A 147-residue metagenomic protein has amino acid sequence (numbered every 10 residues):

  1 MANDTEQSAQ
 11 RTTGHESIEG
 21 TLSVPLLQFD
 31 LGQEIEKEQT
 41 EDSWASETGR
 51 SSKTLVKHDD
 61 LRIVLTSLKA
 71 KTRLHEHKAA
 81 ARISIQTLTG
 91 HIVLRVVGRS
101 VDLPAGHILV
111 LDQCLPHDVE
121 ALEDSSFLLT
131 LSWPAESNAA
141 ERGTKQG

Functional and structural regions predicted by a protein language model:
M1-D60, T144-G147: A short, N-terminal "cap"/entry segment at the start of jelly-roll beta-barrel domains of the cupin/DSBH fold
T48-G49, R62-A79: Conserved short histidine dyad/triad with adjacent acidic residue
L65, L88-T89, P104-A105, E123: A cytosolic small-molecule/anion-sensing beta-strand core signal
L74-E76, L94-R95, L111, P116-L122: Short beta-strand His + acidic residue motifs that chelate non-heme Fe in jelly-roll/DSBH and cupin folds
A81-V93, V97: Glycine- and acidic-residue-biased ligand/ion/polar-headgroup-sensing regions
G98-Q113: Short acidic-glycine-tyrosine-enriched beta hairpin
Q113-S137: Ligand-binding loop in jelly-roll beta-barrel domains
